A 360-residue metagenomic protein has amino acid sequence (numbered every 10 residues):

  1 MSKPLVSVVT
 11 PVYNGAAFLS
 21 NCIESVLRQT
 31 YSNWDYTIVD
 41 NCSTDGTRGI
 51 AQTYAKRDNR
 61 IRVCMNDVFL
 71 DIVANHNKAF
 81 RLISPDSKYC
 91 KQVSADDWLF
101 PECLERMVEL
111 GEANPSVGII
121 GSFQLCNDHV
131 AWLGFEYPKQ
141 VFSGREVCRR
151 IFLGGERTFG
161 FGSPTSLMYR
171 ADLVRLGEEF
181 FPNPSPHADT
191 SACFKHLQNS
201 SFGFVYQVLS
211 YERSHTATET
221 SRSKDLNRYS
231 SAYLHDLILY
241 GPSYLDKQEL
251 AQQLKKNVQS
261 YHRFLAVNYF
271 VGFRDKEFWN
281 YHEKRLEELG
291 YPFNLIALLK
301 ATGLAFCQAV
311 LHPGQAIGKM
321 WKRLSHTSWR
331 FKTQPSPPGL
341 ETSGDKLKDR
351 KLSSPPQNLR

Functional and structural regions predicted by a protein language model:
K3-V6, L27-I38, G46, N59-R62: Short loop->beta transition adjacent to catalytic acidic/histidine clusters or analogous donor-positioning motifs
N14-R28, W34: Short, well-formed alpha-helical segments that are part of the catalytic scaffolds of diverse glycosyltransferases
S25, S32, D40-G49, V68 (+1 more regions): A conserved acidic beta->alpha catalytic loop
N66-P85: Glycine-rich, basic loop-to-helix element that forms the pyrophosphate-binding segment of sugar-nucleotide handling
D86-D96: Short beta-strand-to-loop acidic/aromatic patch adjacent to the donor-nucleotide binding site
E102-F135: Conserved donor NDP-sugar-binding/catalytic core segment of glycosyltransferases
V141-Y233: Conserved nucleotide-sugar donor-binding catalytic segment
N268-R360: Membrane-interface aromatic/basic loop that binds lipid-linked glycans or pyrophosphate carriers, typified by
